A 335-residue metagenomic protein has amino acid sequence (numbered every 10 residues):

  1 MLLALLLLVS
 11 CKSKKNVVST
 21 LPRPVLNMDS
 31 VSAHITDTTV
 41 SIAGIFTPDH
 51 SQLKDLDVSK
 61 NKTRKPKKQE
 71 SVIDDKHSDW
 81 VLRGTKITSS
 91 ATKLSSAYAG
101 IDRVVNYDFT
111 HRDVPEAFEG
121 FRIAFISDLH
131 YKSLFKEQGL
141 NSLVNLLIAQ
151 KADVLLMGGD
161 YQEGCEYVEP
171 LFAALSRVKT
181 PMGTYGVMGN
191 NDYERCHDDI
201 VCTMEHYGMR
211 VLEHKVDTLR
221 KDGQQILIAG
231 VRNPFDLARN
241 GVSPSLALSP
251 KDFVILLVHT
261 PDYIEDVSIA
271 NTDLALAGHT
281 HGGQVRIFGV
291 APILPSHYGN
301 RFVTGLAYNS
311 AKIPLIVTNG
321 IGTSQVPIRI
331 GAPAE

Functional and structural regions predicted by a protein language model:
L2-L8: Bacterial N-terminal signal peptides
C11-R122: Acidic, histidine-bearing metal-coordination/catalytic regions of metal-dependent phosphoesterases
G84-T85, A91-S96, D108-T110, A173-L237 (+1 more regions): Extended active-site neighborhood of metal-dependent phosphoesterases/phosphodiesterases
G100-D102, V114-R210: Membrane-embedded segments
D102, H111-A124, M209-R210, D217-G230 (+2 more regions): Beta-strand-turn-beta hairpins that frame and shape the catalytic cleft of phosphate-ester-processing enzymes
A124-S127, V154-D160, G183-N190, L212-K215 (+3 more regions): Active-site neighborhood of phospho(di)ester-bond hydrolases with catalytic His/Asp-centered motifs
S176, P261-E335: Conserved beta-sheet core of the metallophosphoesterase superfamily
C202, H206-M209, K221-V258, I264-D266 (+2 more regions): Binuclear metal-dependent hydrolase catalytic cores centered on His/Asp/Glu-rich metal-binding motifs
